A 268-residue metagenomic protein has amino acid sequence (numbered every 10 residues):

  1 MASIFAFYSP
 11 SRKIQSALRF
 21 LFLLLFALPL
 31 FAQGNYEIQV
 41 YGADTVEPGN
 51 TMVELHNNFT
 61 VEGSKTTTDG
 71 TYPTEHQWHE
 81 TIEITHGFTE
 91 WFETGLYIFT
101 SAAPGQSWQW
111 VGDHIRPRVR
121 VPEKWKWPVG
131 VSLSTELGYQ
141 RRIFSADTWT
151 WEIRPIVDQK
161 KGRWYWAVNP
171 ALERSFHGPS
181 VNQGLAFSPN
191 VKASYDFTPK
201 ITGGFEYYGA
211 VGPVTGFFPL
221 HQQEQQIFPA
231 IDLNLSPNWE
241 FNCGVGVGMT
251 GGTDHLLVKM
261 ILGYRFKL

Functional and structural regions predicted by a protein language model:
M1-S16: N-terminal secretory signal peptides that target proteins for export/translocation
Q15-L23: Sec-dependent signal peptide recognition, specifically the positively charged N-region followed immediately by
A27-P29: N-terminal signal peptide c-region/cleavage motif recognized by signal peptidases
A32-L268: Transmembrane beta-barrel domains of Gram-negative outer membranes and organellar outer membranes
